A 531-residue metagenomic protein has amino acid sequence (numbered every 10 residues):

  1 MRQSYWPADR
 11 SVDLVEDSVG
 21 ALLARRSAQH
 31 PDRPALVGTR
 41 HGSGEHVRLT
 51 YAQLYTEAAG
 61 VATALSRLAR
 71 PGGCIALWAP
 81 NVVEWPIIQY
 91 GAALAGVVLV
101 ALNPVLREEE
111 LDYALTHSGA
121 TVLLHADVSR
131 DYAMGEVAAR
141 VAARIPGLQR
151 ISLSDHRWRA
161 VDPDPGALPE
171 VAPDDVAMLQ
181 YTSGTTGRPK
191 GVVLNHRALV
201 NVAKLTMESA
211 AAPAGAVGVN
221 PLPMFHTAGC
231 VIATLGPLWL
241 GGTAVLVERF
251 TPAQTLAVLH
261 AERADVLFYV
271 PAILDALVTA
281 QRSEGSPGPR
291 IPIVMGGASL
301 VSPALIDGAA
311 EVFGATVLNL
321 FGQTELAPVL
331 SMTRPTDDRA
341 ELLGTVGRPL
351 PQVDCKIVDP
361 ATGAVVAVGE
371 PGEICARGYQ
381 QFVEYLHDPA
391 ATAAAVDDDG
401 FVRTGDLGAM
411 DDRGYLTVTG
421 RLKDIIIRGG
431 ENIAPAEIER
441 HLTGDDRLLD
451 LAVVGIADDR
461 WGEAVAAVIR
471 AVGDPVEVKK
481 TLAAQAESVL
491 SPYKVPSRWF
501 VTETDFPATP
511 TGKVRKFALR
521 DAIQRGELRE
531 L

Functional and structural regions predicted by a protein language model:
V15, D32-A69, G73-V82, P86-Y90 (+3 more regions): Conserved AMP-binding/adenylate-forming core of the ANL superfamily
E16, P31-P34, P163-Y181, R188 (+2 more regions): Conserved pre-ATP/AMP-binding loop-to-beta segment of ANL
R67, V97-A160, G473-P475: Structural core segment of the AMP-binding/adenylate-forming
L106-D112, L123-H125, G378, V383-E384 (+2 more regions): AMP-binding/adenylate-forming catalytic core of the ANL superfamily
V200-V217, F225-V266, T279-Q281: Conserved AMP-binding/adenylation subdomain of ANL enzymes
A264-F268, V278-E341, D354: Gly/Ser/Thr-rich phosphate-binding loop
R348-Q352, A364-A395, I433: Conserved ATP/PPi-binding loop(s) of AMP-dependent carboxylate-activating enzymes
S491-T511, E530: AMP-binding/adenylate-forming catalytic domain of the ANL superfamily
